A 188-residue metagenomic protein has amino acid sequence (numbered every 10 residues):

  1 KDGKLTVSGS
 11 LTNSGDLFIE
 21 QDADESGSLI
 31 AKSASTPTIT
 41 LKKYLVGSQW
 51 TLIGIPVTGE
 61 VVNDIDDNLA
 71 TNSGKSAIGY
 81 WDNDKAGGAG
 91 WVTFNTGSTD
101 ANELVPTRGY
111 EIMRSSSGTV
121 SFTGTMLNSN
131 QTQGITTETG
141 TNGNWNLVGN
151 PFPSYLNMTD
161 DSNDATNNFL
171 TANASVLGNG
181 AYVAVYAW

Functional and structural regions predicted by a protein language model:
K1-W188: N-terminal exported-region signature
